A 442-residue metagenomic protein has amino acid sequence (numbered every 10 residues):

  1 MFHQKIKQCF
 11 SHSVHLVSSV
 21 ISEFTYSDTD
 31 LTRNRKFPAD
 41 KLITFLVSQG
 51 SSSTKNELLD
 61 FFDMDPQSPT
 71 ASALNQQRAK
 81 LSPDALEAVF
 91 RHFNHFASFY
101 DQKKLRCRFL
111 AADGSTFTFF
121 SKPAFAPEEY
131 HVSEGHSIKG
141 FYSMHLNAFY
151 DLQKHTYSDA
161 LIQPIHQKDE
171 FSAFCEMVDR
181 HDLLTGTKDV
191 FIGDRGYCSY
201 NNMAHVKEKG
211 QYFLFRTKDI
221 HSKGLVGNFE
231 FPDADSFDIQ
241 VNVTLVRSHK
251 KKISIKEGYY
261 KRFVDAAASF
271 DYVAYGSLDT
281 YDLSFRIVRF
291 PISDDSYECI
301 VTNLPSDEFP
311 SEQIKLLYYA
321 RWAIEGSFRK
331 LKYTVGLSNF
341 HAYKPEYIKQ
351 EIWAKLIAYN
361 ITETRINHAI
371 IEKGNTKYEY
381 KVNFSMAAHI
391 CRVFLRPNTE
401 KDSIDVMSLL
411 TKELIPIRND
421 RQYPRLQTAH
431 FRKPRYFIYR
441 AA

Functional and structural regions predicted by a protein language model:
M1-S52, D60, L74-L81, A88-V89 (+3 more regions): Single, function-defining residue in the core of a domain
S52-S68: DNA-recognition alpha helix
M64, F99-Y100, D179-D182: Short, flexible, glycine/charge-rich loop motifs used to bind or transfer phosphoryl groups or to couple energy/partner
P69-Y130: Active-site- or DNA-interface-adjacent structural scaffold in DNA-acting proteins
E134-G135: Long, charge-rich C-terminal accessory regions
